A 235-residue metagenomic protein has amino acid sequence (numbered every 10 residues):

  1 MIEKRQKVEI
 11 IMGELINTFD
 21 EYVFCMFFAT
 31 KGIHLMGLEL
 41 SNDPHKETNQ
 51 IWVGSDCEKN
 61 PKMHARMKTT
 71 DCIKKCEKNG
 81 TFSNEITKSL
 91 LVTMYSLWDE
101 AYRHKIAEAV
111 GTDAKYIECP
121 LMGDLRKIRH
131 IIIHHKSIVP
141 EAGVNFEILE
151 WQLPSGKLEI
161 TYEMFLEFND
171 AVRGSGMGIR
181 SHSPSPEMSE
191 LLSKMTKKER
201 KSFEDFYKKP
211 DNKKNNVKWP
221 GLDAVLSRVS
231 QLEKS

Functional and structural regions predicted by a protein language model:
M1-E85, Y116-P120, K127, G143-S235: Extended intrinsically disordered or low-complexity regions, especially N/C-terminal cytosolic tails and loops, rather
I51-C57, S89, T93, H134-I138: Amphipathic, heptad-repeat alpha-helices with coiled-coil/zipper character that mediate oligomerization and scaffolding
K62-D71, Y95-A107: A short mid-domain helix/strand-loop element embedded in enzyme catalytic domains that forms or borders the active-site
S83-R103, M122, R126, H130-I133: Short, hydrophobic, well-ordered secondary-structure elements
Y102-A107, H130-E141, M177: Charged/polar positions within long, soluble alpha-helices
A107-K115: Inter-helical turn/loop segments and adjacent helix faces that build the functional surface of alpha-helical bundle
